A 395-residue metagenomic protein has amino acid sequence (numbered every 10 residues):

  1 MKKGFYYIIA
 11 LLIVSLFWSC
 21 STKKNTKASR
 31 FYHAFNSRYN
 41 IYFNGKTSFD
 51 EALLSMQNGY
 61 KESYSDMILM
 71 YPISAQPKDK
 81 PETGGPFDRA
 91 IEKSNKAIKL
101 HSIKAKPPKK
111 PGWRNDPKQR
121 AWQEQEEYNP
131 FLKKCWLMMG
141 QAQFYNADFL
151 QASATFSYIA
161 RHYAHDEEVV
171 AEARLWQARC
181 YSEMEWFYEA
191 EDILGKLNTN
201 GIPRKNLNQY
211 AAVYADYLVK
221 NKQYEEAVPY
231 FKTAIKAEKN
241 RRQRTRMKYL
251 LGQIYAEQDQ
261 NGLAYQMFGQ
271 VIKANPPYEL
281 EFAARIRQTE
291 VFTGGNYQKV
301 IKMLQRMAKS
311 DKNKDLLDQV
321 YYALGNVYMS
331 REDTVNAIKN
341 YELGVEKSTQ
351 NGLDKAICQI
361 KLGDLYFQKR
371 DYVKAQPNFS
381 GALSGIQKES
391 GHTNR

Functional and structural regions predicted by a protein language model:
M1-C20: Sec-dependent bacterial lipoprotein signal peptides
F5, S19-R395: Acidic, polar-rich low-complexity tracts and alpha-helical solenoid repeat scaffolds
